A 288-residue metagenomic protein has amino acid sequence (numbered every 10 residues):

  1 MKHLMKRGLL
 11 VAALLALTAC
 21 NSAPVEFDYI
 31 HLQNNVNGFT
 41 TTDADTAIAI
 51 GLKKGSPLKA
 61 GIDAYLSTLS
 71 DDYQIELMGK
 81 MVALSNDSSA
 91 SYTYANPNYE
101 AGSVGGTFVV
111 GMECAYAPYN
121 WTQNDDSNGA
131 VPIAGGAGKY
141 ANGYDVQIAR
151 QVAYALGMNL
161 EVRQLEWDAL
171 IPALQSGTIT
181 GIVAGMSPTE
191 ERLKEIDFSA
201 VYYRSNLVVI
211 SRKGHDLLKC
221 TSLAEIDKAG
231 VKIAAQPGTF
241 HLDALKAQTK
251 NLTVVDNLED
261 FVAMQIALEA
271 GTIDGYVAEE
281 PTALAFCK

Functional and structural regions predicted by a protein language model:
M1-L9: Bacterial N-terminal signal peptides that target proteins for export
A16-A19: C-terminal motif of bacterial Sec signal peptides marking the signal peptidase cleavage site
N21, T42-A90, I148-A155, K213-L217 (+2 more regions): Extended ligand-binding regions for polar small-molecule ligands
A23, M158-N159, Q175-A184, G230-K232 (+1 more regions): Alpha-to-beta junction loops
P24-D45, L52, V146, R150 (+2 more regions): Acidic, polar ligand-binding/catalytic clefts
Y65, Y73-L84, G102-M186, K194 (+1 more regions): Extracytoplasmic small-molecule ligand-binding "clamshell" domains of the periplasmic binding protein/Venus flytrap
C114-P118, A137-A155, M186-S187, R204-Q265 (+1 more regions): Bilobed "Venus flytrap"/periplasmic-binding protein-like clamshell domains and structurally analogous long
A169-L170, D260-M264, T272: Short acidic active-site motifs
